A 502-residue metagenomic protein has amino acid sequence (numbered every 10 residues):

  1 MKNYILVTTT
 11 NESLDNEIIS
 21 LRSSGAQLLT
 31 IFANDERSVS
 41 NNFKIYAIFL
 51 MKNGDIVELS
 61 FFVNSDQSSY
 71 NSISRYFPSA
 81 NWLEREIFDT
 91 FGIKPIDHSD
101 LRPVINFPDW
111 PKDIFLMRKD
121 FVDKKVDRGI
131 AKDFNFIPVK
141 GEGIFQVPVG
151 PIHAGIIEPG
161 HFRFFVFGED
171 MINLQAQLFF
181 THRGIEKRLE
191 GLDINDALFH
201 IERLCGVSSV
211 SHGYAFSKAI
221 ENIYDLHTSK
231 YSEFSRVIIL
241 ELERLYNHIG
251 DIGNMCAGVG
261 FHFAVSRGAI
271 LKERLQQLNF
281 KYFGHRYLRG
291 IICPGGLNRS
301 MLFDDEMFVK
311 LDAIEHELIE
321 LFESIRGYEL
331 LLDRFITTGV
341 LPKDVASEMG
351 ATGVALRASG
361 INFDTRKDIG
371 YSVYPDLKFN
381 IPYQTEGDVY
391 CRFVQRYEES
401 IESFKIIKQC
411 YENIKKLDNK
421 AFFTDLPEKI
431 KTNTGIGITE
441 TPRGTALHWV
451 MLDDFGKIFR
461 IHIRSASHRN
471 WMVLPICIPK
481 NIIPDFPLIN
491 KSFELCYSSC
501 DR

Functional and structural regions predicted by a protein language model:
M1-D170, L174, N247, L331-T338 (+5 more regions): Terminal low-complexity/charged segments
F32-N34, G253-C256, L288-C293, D333-T337 (+1 more regions): Short coil/turn segments at secondary-structure boundaries
N64-P78, C205, P382-R396: Short histidine-centered catalytic/ligand-binding loop motif
E84, F88, G213-E221, I239 (+6 more regions): Predominant activation on well-ordered alpha-helical scaffold segments within soluble catalytic domains
H98-I105, V259-A264, R289-C293: Short, glycine/acidic-rich hinge or "gate" loops at secondary-structure transitions that mediate conformational
F145, V149-G258, R267, F280 (+3 more regions): Active-site- and interface-proximal helix/loop "cap" or "latch" segments in soluble metabolic and energy-transducing
A264-G268, L278-D425, K431: Intrinsically disordered, low-complexity regulatory segments
F423-W449: Flexible, glycine/threonine-enriched loop-and-boundary segments that flank and lead into catalytic domains of large
